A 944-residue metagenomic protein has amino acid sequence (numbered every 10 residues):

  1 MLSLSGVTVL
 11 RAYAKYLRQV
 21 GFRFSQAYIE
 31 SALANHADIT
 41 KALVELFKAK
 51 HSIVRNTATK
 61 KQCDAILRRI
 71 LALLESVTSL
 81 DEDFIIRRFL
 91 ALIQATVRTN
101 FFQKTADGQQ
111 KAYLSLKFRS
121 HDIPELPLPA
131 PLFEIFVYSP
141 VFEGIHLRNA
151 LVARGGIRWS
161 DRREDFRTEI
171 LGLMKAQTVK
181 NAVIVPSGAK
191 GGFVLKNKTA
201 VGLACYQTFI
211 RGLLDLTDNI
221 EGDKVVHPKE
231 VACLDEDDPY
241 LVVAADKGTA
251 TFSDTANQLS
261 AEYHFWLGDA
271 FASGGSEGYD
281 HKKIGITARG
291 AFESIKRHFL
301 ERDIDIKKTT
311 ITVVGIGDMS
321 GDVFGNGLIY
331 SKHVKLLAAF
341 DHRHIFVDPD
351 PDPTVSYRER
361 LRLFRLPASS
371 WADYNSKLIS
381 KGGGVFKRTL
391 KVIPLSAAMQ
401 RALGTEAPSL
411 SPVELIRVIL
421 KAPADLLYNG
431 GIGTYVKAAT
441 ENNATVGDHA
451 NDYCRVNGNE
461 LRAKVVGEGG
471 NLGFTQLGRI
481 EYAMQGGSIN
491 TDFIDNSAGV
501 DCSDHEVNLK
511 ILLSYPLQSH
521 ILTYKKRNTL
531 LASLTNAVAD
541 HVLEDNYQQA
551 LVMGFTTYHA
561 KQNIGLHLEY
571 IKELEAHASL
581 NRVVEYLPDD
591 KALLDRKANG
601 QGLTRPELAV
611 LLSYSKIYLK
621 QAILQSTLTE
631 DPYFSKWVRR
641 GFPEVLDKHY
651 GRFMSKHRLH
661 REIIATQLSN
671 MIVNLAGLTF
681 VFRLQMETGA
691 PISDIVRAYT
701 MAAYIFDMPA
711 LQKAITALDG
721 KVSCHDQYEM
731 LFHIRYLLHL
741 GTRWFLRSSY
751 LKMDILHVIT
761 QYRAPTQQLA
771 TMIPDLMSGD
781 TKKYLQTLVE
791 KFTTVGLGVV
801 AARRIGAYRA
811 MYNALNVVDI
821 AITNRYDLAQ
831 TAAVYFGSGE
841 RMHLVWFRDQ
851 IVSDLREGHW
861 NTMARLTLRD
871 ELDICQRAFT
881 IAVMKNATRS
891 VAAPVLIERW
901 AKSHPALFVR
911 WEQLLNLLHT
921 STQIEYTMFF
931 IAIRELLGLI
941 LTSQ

Functional and structural regions predicted by a protein language model:
M1-A244, S253-A256, D269-E277: Extended, well-ordered protein cores
L203-Q207, L214-D238, T249-Q944: Non-transmembrane, aqueous-exposed alpha-helical and coiled segments at domain scale
